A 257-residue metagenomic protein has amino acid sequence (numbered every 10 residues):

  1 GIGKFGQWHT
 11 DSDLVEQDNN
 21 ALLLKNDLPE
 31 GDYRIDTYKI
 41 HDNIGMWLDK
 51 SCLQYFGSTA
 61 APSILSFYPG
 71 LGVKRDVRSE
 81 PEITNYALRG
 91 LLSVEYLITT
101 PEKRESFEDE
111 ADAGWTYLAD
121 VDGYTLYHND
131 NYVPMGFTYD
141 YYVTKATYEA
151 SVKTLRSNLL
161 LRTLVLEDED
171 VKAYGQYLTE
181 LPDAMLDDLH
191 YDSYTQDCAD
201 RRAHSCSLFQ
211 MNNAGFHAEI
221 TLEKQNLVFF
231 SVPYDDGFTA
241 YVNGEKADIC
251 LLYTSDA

Functional and structural regions predicted by a protein language model:
G1-Y55, Y127: Extracytoplasmic
I2-S12, S51-Q54, G72-V77, G136-A146 (+1 more regions): Charged, low-complexity surface segments at secondary-structure and domain boundaries
D13-N20, R78-P81, R89, V232: Short, glycine/acidic-rich beta->alpha junctions
A21-L23, E82-N85, G215: A generic local structural motif
N26, L88, S93-S255: Flexible, solvent-exposed extracytoplasmic
D27-R34, D42, Q54, L71-S79 (+4 more regions): Short secondary-structure junctions and interdomain/linker hinges
K39-I44, S63-L65, L155-L164: Short N-terminal helix-initiation segments at or just after the protein's N-terminus
L53-L92: Luminal/periplasmic acceptor-recognition loop/helix of membrane-associated glycosyltransferases
